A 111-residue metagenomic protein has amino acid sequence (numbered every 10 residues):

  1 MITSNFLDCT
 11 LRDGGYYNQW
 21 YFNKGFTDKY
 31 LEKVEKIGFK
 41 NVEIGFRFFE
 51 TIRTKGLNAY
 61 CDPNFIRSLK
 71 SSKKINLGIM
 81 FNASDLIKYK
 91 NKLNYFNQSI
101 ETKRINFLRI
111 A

Functional and structural regions predicted by a protein language model:
M1, T27-K36, R67: Short amphipathic alpha-helices and their capping/turn segments at secondary-structure boundaries
M1-Q19, S72-N76, T102-K103: N-terminal small/glycine-rich loop or linker at the start of catalytic domains across soluble metabolic enzymes
G15-F22, V34, R53-T54: A short N-terminal beta->alpha junction/helix N-cap motif
Q19-K29, K88-N91: Glycine-rich anion/phosphate-binding loops
E35, N41, F46-A111: Active-site beta->alpha loop and helix N-cap motifs at the rims of alpha/beta catalytic domains
